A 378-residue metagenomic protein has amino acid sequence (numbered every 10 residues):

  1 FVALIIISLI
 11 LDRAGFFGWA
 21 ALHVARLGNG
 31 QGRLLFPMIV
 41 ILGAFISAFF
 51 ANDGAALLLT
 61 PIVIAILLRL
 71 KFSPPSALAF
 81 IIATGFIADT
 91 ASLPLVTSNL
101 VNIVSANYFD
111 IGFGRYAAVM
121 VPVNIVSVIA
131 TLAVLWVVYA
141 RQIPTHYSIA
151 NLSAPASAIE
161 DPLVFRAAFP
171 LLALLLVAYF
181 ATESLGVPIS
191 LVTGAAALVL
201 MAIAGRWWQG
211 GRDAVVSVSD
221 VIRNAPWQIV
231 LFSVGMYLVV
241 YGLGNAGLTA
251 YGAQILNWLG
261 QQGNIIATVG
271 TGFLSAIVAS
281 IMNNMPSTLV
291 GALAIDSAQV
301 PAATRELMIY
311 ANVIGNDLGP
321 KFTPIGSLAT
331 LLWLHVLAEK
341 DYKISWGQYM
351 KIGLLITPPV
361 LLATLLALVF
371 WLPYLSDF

Functional and structural regions predicted by a protein language model:
F1-I5, N52, Y116-A133, L185-A196 (+2 more regions): Alpha-helical transmembrane segments
F1-P74, I229-P301, E306: Membrane-embedded alpha-helical segments and adjacent helix-loop junctions characteristic of multi-pass solute
R33-I41, A55, I81-I82, A117 (+8 more regions): Hydrophobic alpha-helical transmembrane segments
L42-A51, G85-T97, E183, G272-S287 (+1 more regions): Transmembrane alpha-helix interface/packing and boundary motifs in multi-pass membrane proteins, characterized by
F72-P75, I82, P94, F113-L163 (+3 more regions): Juxtamembrane and boundary regions of transmembrane helices in multi-pass small-molecule transporters and channels
P94-L100, A173-F180, F232-Y251, A292 (+1 more regions): Hydrophobic alpha-helical transmembrane segments in multi-pass integral membrane proteins
A156-F169, V216-G235, N257-Q262: Membrane-water interface at loop-to-transmembrane-helix junctions
L175-R206: Flexible hinge motifs at transmembrane-helix junctions and intramembrane kinks/re-entrant loops in multi-pass membrane
